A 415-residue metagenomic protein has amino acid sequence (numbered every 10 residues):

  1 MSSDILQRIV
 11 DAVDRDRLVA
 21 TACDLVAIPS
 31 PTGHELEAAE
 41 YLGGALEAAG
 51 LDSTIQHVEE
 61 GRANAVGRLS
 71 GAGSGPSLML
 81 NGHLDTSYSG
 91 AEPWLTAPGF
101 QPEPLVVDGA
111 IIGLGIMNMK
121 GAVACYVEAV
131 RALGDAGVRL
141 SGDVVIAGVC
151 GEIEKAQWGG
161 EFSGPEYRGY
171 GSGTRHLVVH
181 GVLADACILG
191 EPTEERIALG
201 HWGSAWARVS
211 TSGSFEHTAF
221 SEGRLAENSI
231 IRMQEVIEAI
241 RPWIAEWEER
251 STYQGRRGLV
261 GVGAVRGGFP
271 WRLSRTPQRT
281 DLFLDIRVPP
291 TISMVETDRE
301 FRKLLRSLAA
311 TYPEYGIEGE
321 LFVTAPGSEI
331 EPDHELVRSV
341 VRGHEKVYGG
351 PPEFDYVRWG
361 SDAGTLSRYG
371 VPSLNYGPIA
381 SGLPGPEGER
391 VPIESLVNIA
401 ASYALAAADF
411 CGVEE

Functional and structural regions predicted by a protein language model:
M1-L6, D16, A48, Y88 (+1 more regions): Metal-dependent amide/peptide-bond hydrolase catalytic core, centered on the "pita-bread" metallohydrolase fold
S2-G90, R279-F283, T297, S395: N-terminal helical capping/dimerization or prosegment-like subdomains of hydrolases acting on amide or phosphate bonds
A12, G134, E195-L199, G268-S274: Short beta-strand/turn micro-motifs at beta-sheet edges
L42, V123-L133, L177, M233-V236 (+2 more regions): Buried hydrophobic packing segments
G75-A147, E154-A156, E387: Active-site metal-coordination/substrate-binding segment of hydrolases, especially metallo-dependent peptidases
S89-V107, G200-T211, S339-G343, L374: Acidic-glycine-rich active-site phosphate/pyrophosphate-binding loop
L95, V138, A198-S204, L273-P277 (+1 more regions): Short glycine/proline-enriched loop/turn "hinge" motifs that connect secondary-structure elements and lie
M119-W202, C411, E415: Acidic/histidine-rich catalytic neighborhood of metal-dependent amide-processing enzymes
